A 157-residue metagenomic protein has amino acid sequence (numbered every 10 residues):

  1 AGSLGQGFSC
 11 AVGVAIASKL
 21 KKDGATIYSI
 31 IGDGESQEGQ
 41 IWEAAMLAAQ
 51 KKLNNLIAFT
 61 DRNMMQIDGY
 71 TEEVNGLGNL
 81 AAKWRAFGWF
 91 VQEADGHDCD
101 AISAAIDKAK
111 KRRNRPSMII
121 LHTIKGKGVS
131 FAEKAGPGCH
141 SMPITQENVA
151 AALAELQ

Functional and structural regions predicted by a protein language model:
A1-Q157: Glycine-rich ThDP/TPP pyrophosphate-binding loop and its adjacent helix/strand module within ThDP-dependent enzymes
